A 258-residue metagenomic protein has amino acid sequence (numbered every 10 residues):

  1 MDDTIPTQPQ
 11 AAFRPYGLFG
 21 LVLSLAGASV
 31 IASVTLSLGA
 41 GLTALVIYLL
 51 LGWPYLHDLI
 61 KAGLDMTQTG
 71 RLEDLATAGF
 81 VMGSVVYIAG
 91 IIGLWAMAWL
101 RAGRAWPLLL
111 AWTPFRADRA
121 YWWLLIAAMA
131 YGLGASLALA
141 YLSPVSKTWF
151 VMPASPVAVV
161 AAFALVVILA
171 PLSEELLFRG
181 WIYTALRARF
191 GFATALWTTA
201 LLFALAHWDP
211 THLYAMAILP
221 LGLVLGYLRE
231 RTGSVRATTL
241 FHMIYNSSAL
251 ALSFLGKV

Functional and structural regions predicted by a protein language model:
M1-L109, L250-V258: N-terminal, membrane-interfacial amphipathic/helix-forming hydrophobic leader that caps and precedes the first
I5, A32-V34, M129-V258: Transmembrane helix-loop-helix hairpins at the membrane interface of multi-pass integral membrane proteins
P9-P15, A44, G83, I91 (+6 more regions): A general marker of short, structured functional hotspots
G17-L25, S29, L75-Y87, A120-L125 (+4 more regions): Residue-level signature of transmembrane alpha-helical entry/exit and packing/kink sites in multi-pass membrane
L50-S84, L100-A170, A188: Juxtamembrane helix-loop-helix connectors linking adjacent transmembrane helices in multi-pass membrane enzymes
